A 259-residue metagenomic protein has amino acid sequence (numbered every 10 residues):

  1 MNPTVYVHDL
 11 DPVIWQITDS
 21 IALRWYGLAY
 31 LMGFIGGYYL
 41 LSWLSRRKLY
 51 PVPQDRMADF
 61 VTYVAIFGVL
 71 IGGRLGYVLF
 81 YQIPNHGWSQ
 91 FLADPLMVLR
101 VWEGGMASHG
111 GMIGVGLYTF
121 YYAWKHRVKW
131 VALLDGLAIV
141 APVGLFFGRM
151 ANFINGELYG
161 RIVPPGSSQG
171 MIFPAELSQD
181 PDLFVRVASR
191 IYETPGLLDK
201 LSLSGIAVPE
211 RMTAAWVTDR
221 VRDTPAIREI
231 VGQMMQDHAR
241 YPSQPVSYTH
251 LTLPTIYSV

Functional and structural regions predicted by a protein language model:
M1-L251: Hydrophobic, membrane-interfacing alpha helices
H250-V259: Single conserved hydrophobic/aromatic residue that forms the stacking wall/gate of nucleotide- or nucleobase-binding
